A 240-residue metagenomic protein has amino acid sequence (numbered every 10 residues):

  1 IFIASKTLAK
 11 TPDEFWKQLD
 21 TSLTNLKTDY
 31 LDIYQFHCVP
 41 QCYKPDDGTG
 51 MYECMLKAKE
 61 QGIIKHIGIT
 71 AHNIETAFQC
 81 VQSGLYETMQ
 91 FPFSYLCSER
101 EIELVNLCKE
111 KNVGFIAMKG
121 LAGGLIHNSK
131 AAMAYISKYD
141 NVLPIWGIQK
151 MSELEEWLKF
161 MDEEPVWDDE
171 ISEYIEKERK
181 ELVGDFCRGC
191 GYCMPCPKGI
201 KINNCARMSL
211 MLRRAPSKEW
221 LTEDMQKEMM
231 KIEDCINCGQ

Functional and structural regions predicted by a protein language model:
I1, D29, E87, V142-L143: Secondary-structure boundary/capping positions in well-ordered alpha/beta enzyme cores
I1, Y86-S94, P165-I171: Short hydrophobic/aromatic-enriched beta-strand-loop microsegments
I3-S5: Transmembrane beta-strand segments that form the barrel wall of outer-membrane beta-barrel proteins
A9-I116, L121-G124: Glycine/proline-rich, positively charged, aromatic-decorated active-site loop/lid region on the catalytic face
E103-Q240: Structured C-terminal cap/extension of enzyme domains
